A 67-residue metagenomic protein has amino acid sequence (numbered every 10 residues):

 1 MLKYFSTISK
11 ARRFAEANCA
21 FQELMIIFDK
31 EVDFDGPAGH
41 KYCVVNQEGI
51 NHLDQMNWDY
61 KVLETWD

Functional and structural regions predicted by a protein language model:
L2-M25, Q55-D59, T65-D67: A short, charged, amphipathic alpha-helix used as a generic interaction element across diverse proteins
S9, I27-F28, V45, N51: Residues marking helix boundaries in flexible regions
C19-G39: A short, compositionally biased N-terminal segment around positions ~18-40 that is enriched in charged/polar residues
D33-D67: Detector for the mature cores of small, proteolytically processed and post-translationally modified peptide effectors
